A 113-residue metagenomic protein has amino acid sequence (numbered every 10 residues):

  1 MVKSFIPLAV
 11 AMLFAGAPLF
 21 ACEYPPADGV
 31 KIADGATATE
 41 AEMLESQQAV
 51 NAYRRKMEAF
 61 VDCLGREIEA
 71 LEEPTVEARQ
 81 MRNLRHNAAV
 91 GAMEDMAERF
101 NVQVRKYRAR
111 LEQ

Functional and structural regions predicted by a protein language model:
M1-A9: Bacterial N-terminal signal peptides that target proteins for export
A15-P18: N-terminal signal peptide c-region/cleavage motif recognized by signal peptidases
A21-C22, T75: Generic structural signal for short, solvent-exposed loop/turn connectors between secondary structure elements
C22-T37: Short N-terminal segments immediately surrounding and downstream of signal-peptide cleavage
A33-Q113: Surface-exposed, polar/charged faces of alpha-helical domains in mature secreted/periplasmic/lumenal proteins
